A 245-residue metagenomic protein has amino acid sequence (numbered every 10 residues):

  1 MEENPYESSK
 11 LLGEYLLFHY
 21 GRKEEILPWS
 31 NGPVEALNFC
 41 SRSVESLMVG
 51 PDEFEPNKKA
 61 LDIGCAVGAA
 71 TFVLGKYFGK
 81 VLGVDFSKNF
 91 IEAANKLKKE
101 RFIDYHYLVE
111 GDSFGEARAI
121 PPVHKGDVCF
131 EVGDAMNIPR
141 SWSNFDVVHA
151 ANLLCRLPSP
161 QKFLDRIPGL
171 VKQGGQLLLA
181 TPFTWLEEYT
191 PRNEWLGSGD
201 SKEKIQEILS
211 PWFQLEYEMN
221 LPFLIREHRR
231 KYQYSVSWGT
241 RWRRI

Functional and structural regions predicted by a protein language model:
P33-N57: Conserved alpha-helix/loop element of class I SAM-dependent methyltransferases that forms part of the SAM/SAH-binding
N57-A66, L82: Conserved class I S-adenosyl-L-methionine
S87: Conserved SAM/SAH-binding beta-strand->alpha-helix loop
K99-M136: S-adenosyl-L-methionine
M136-V148: A short acidic, Gly/Pro-enriched loop at the edge of an enzyme's catalytic core that lines a small-molecule cofactor
Q161-Q173: A short glycine-rich, Lys/Arg-flanked "PGG" loop and its adjoining helix->strand segment in the class I
G174-P182: Conserved beta-strand signature within the Rossmann-like core of class I S-adenosyl-L-methionine
T190-M219: Conserved Class I S-adenosyl-L-methionine
